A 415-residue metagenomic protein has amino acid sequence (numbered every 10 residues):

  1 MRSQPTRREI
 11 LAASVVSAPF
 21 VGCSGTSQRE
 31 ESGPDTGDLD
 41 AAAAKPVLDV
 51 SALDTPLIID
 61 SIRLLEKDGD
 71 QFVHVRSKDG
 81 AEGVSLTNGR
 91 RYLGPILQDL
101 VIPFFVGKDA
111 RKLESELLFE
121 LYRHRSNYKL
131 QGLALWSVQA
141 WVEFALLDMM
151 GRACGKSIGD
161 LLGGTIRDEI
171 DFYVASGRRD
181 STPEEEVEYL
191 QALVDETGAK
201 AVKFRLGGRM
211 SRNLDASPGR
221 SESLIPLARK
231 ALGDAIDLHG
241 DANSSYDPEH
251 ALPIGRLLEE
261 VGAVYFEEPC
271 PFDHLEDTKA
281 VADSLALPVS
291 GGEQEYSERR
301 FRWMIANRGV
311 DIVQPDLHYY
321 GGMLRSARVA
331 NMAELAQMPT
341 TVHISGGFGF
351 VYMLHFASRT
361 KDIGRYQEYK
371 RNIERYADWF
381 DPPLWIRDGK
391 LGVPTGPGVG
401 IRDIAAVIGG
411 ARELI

Functional and structural regions predicted by a protein language model:
M1-A18: N-terminal secretory signal peptides and thylakoid transit peptides that target proteins across membranes
S14, A377-I415: C-terminal extensions of enzymes
C23-K67, E82: C-terminal segment of N-terminal export signals and the immediately downstream linker at the start of the mature
I62, K78, E82-C154: Metal- or metallocofactor-binding catalytic centers and their adjacent structured scaffolds across diverse enzyme
G80, V142, G155, V202 (+6 more regions): Conserved, mostly hydrophobic/aromatic
P95, P103, L130, R256 (+3 more regions): Shared catalytic-loop signature of beta/alpha-barrel
E143-R179: Glycine-rich, aromatic-flanked loop segments that form ligand/cofactor-binding clefts across common enzyme folds
D168-L285: Metal-dependent enolase-superfamily TIM-barrel catalytic cores that perform enediolate-based chemistry
